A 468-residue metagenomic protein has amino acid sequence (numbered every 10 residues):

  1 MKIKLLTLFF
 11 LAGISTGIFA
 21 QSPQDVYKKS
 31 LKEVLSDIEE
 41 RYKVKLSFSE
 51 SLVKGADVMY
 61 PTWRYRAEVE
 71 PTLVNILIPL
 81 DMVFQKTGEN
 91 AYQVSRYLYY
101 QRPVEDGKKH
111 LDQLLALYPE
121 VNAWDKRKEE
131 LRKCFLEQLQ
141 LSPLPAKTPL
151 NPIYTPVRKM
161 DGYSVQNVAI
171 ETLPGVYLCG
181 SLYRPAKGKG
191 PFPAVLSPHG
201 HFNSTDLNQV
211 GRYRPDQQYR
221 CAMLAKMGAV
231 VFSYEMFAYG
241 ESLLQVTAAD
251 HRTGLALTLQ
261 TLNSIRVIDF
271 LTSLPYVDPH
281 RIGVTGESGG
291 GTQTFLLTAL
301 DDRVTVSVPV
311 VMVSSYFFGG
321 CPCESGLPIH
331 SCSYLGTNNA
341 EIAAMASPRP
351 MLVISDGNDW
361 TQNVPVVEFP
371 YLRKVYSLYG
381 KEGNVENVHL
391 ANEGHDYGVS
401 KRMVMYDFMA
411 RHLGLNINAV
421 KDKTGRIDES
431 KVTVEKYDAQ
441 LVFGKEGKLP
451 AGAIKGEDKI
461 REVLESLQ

Functional and structural regions predicted by a protein language model:
M1-D25: Bacterial Sec-dependent N-terminal signal peptides
F19-L98: N-terminal export/assembly leaders
Y97-Y177, I354-Q468: Alpha/beta-hydrolase-fold serine-hydrolase catalytic core, especially in secreted/extracellular enzymes
T155-N208, R212-Y213: Glycine-rich active-site/cofactor-binding loop and its immediate structural neighborhood
K189-S273, V313-C323, P328: Cap/lid segment of the alpha/beta-hydrolase catalytic domain
Y276-S288: Alpha/beta-hydrolase fold nucleophile elbow
G286-T298: Glycine-rich nucleophile elbow surrounding the catalytic serine of serine-hydrolase chemistry
V304-A344, R349, D356-F369, V375-K381: Mobile cap/lid helix-loop segments that gate and shape the active-site cleft of serine hydrolases
